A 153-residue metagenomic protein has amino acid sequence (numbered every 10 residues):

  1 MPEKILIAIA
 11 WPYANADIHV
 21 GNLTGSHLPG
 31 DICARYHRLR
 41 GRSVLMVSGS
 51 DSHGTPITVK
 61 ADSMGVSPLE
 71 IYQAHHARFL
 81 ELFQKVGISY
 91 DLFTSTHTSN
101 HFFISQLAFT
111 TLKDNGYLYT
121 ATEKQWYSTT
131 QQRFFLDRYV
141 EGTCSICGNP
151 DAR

Functional and structural regions predicted by a protein language model:
M1-R153: N-terminal, positively charged nucleic-acid-binding surface of large information/translation enzymes
